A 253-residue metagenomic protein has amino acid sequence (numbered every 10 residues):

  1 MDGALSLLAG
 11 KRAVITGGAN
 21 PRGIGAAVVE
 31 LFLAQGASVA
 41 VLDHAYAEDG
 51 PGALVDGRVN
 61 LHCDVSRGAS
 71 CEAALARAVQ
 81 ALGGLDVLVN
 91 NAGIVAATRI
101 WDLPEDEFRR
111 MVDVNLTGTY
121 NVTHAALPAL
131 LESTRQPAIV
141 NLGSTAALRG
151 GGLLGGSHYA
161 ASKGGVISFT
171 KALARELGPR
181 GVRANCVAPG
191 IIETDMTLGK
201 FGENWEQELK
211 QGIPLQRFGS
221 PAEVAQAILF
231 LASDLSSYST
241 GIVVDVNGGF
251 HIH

Functional and structural regions predicted by a protein language model:
D2-A4, G212, L229, T240-H253: Short C-terminal tail/terminal secondary-structure segment of NAD(P)H-dependent dehydrogenase/reductase domains
A4, G52-A53, L153-G155, P179 (+4 more regions): A glycine/serine/threonine-rich, flexible loop-to-helix segment that serves as the NAD(P) cofactor-binding "lid"
S6-A40: Canonical Rossmann dinucleotide-binding motif of NAD(H)/NADP(H)-dependent dehydrogenases/reductases, specifically
R99-I100, E107-V112, T197, W205 (+1 more regions): Substrate-binding pocket helix/loop in short-chain dehydrogenase/reductase
T123, S162, T170: Active-site helix of classical SDR
P128, R175-P179, S237: Alpha-helical segment proximal to the catalytic Tyr-Lys
S144: Residue(s) in the substrate-gating loop at a strand-loop-helix junction that position the organic substrate next
